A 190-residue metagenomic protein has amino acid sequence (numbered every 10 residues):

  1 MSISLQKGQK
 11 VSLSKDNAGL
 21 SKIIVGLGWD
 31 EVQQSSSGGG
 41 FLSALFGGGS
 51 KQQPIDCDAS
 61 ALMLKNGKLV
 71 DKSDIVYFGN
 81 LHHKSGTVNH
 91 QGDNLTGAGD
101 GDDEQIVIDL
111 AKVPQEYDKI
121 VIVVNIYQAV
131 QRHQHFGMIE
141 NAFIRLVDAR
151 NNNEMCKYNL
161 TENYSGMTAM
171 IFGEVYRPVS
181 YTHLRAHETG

Functional and structural regions predicted by a protein language model:
M1-Y181, R185: Intrinsic-disorder/low-complexity signal
A186-G190: A short, hydrophobic C-terminal helix/tail in secreted or cell-surface proteins
